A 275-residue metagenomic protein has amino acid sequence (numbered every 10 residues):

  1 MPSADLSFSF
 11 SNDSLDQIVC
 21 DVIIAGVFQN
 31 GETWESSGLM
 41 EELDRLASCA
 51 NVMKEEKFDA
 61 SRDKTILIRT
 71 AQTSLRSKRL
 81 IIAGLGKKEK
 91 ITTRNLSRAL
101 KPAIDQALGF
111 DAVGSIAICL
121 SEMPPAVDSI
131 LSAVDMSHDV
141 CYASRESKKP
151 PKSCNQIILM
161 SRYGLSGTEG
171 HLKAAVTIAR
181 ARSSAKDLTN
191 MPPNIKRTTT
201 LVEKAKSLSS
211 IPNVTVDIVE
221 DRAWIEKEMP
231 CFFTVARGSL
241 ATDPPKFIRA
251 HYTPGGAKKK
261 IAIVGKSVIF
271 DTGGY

Functional and structural regions predicted by a protein language model:
M1-S267: Short amphipathic alpha-helical segment within the helicase RecA-like ATPase core that mediates nucleic-acid
K266-Y275: Glycine-rich anion/phosphate-binding loop at the beta-strand->alpha-helix junction
